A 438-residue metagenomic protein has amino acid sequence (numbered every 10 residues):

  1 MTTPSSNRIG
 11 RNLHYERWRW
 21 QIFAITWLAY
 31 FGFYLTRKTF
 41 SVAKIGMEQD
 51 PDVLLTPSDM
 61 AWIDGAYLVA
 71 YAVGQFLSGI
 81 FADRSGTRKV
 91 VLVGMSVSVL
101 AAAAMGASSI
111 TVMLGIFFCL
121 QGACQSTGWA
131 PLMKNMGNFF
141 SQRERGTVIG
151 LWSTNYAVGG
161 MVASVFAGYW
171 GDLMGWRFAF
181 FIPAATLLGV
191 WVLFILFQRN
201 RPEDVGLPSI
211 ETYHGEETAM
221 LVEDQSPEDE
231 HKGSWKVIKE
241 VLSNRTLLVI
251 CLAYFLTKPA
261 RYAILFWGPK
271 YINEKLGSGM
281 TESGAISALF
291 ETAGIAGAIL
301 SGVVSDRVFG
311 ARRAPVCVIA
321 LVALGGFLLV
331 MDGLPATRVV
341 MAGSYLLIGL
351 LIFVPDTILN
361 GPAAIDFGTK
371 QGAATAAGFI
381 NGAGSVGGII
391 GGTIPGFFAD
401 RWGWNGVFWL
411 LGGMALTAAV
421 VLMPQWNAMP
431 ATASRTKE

Functional and structural regions predicted by a protein language model:
Q21-L55, I264-P269: Extracytoplasmic
F40-S41, N244-I299, D356, G391: Extracytoplasmic gate region of multi-pass secondary transporters
V73-T111: Conserved MFS/SLC helix-loop-helix module at the cytosolic interface between two early adjacent transmembrane helices
G74-G86, I299-G310, A399: Helix-to-loop junctions at the C-terminal end of transmembrane segments in multipass secondary transporters
R84-M95, D306-L321: Cytoplasmic membrane-interface "Motif A"-like loop-to-helix N-cap segments of 12-TM Major Facilitator Superfamily
S96-S109, V322-A336: C-terminal ends and interior cores of transmembrane alpha-helices in multi-pass membrane transporters/permeases
F117-A157: Cytoplasmic helix-loop-helix junction between adjacent transmembrane helices in 12-TM secondary transporters
W152, Y156-E203: Helix-loop-helix hairpin linking two adjacent transmembrane segments in secondary transporters
